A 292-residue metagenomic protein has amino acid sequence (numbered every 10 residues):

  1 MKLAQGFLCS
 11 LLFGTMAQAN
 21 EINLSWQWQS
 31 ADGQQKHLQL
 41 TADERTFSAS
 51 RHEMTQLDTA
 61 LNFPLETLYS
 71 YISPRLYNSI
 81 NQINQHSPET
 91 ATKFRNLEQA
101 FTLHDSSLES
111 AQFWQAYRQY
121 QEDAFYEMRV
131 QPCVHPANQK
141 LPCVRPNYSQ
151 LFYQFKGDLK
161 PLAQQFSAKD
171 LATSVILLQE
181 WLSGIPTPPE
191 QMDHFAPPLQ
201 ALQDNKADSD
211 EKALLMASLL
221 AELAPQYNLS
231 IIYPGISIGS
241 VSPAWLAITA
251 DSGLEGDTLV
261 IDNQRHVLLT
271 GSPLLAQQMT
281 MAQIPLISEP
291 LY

Functional and structural regions predicted by a protein language model:
M1-Q5: Positively charged n-region of N-terminal signal peptides that target proteins for export
G6-T15: Bacterial N-terminal signal peptides
A19-Y292: A structural boundary/capping signal
